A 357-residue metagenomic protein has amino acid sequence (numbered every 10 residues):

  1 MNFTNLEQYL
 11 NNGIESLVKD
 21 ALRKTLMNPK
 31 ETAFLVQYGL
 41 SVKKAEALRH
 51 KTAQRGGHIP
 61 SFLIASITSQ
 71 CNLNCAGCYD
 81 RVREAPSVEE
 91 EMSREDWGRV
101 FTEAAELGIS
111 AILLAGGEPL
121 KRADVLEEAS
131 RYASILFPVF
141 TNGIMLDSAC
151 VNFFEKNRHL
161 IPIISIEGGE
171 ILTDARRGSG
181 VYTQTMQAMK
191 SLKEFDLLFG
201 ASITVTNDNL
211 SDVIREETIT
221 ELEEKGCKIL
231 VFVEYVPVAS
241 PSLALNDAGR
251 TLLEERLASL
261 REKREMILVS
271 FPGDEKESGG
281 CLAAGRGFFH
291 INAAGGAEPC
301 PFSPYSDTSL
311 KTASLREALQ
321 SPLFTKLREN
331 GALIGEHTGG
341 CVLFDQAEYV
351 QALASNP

Functional and structural regions predicted by a protein language model:
M1-L10, D174-A284, A293-E298, D307-L310: Radical SAM enzyme [4Fe-4S]-AdoMet core and its adjacent flexible, acidic and glycine-rich loops/tails across
N2-A149, N157: Conserved alpha-helical substructure of the radical SAM core
A21-K24, A297, P301-P357: Flexible mid-to-C-terminal extensions adjoining Fe-S/redox cofactors in radical SAM and related proteins
L40-P60, E275, S309-K326: Short, charged low-complexity linear segments at domain edges
L63, G285-G287: Short loop/turn microsegments at loop-to-beta-strand junctions
C71, C75-C78, C281, G295 (+2 more regions): Short cysteine clusters
R94-L114, L120-V233: Radical SAM/AdoMet-radical enzyme domain recognition
